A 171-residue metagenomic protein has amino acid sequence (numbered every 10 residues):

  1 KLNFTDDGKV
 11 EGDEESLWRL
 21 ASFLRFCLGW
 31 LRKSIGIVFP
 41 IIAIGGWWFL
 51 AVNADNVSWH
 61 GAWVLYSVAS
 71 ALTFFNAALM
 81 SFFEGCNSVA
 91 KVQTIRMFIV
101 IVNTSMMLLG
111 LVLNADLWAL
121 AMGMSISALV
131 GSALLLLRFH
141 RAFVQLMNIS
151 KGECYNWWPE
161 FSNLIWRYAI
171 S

Functional and structural regions predicted by a protein language model:
K1-V10, S70-N76, G131: Small-residue-rich midsections of specific transmembrane alpha-helices
K1-W47, G61: Membrane-water interface segments that mark the loop-to-transmembrane alpha-helix transition
L28, R32, W63-S67, A90-M97 (+1 more regions): Hydrophobic faces of transmembrane alpha-helices in multi-pass small-molecule transporters and flippases across diverse
G36, P40-L79, Q93: Alpha-helical transmembrane segments of multi-pass membrane proteins
W47, A78-F82, T104-L109: Alpha-helical transmembrane segments of multipass membrane proteins
A71-R96, W118, F139: Membrane-interface junctions at transmembrane-helix termini in multi-pass inner-membrane proteins
A90, I101-A133, L137, R141: Membrane-interface helix-loop junctions in multi-pass transport and translocation proteins
L117-W118, G123, L135-S171: Interhelical loop/hinge segments that connect adjacent transmembrane helices in multipass membrane
